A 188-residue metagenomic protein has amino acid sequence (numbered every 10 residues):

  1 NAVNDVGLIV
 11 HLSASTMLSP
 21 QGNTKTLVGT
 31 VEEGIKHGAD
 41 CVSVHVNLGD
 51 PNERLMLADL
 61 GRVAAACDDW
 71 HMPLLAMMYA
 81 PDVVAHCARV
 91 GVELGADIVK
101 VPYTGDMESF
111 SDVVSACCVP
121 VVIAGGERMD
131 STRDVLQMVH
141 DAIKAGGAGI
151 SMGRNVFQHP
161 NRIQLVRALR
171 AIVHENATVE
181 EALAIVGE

Functional and structural regions predicted by a protein language model:
N1-I123, M129-M152, A171-I185: Alpha/beta enzyme core
L12, H159-P160: Surface-exposed loop/turn and secondary-structure junction residues enriched for glycine/proline
D134-L136, P160-L169: Histidine/acidic-residue-rich catalytic or RNA/ligand-binding cores of hydrolases and nuclease-related proteins
R154-Q158: A short, acidic, flexible beta-alpha connecting loop/helix-capping segment that sits on the rim of active
